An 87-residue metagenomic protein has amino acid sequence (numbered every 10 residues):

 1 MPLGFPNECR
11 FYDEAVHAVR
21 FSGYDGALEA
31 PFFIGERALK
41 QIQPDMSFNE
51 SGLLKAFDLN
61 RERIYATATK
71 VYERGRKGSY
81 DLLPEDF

Functional and structural regions predicted by a protein language model:
M1, R37, Y80-D81: Intrinsic-disorder/low-complexity peptide segments enriched for small residues
M1-G23, L28: Short, charged/polar N-terminal "headpieces" of proteins
M1-G4, E8, F32-F33, F48-L53 (+1 more regions): A generic short-segment signal for beta-strand/edge and adjacent turn/coil regions
N7, Q41, P84-E85: Generic structural "secondary-structure junction" signal
D13, R20, K40-Q41, Y65 (+1 more regions): Amphipathic alpha-helical interaction segments
A18-P44: A short, structured beta-strand/loop element
D45-F87: Acidic, low-complexity intrinsically disordered segments
